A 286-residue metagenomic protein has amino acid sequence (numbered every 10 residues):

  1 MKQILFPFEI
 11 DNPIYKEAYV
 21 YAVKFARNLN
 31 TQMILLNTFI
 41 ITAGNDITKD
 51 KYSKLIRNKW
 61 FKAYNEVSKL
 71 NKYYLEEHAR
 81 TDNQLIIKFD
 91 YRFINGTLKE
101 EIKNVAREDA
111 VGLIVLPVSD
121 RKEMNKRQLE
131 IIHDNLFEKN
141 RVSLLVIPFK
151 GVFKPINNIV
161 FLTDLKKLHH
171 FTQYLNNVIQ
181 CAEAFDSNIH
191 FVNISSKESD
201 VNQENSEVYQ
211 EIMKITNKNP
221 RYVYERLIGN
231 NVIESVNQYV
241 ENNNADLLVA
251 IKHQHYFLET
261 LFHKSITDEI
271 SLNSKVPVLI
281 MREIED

Functional and structural regions predicted by a protein language model:
M1-K54, V160-E225, A245, N273 (+1 more regions): Small/aliphatic-rich secondary-structure junction motif
V23, D134, I179, N237 (+1 more regions): Active-site phosphate/pyrophosphate- and oxyanion-stabilizing loops and adjacent acidic/basic residues in soluble
I34-L36, D90-I94, L145, H190-V192 (+2 more regions): General small-molecule cofactor/ligand-binding pocket signal
S53-K69: A short acidic, glycine-rich active-site loop that binds or catalyzes chemistry on phosphate/adenosine moieties
H78-D90, N217-V223: A short helix-to-beta-strand connector/capping loop
K88-E101, V232-I233: Charged docking surfaces used in two-component/phosphorelay signaling
E101-V152, N242-N243, L247-D286: Gly/Ser-rich helix-loop-strand patches that form or flank binding pockets for ribonucleotide-derived cofactors
Q210-M213, G229-N242: A short, acidic, amphipathic alpha-helical segment used as a generic capping/interface helix at domain edges
